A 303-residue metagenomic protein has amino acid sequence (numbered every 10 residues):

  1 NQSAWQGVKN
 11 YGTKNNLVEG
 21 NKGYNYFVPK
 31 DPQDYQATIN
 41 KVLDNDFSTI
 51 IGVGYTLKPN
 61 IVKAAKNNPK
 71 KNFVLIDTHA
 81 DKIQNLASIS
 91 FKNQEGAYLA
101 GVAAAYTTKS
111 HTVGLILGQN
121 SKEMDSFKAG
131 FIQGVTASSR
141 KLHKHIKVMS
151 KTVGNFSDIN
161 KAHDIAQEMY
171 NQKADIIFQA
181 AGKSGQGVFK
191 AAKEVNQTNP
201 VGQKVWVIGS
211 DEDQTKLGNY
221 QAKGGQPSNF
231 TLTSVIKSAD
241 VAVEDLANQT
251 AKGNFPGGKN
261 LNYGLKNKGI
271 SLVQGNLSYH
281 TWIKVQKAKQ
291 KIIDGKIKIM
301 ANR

Functional and structural regions predicted by a protein language model:
N1-R303: A residue-level marker of the well-folded mature domains of exported/periplasmic proteins
